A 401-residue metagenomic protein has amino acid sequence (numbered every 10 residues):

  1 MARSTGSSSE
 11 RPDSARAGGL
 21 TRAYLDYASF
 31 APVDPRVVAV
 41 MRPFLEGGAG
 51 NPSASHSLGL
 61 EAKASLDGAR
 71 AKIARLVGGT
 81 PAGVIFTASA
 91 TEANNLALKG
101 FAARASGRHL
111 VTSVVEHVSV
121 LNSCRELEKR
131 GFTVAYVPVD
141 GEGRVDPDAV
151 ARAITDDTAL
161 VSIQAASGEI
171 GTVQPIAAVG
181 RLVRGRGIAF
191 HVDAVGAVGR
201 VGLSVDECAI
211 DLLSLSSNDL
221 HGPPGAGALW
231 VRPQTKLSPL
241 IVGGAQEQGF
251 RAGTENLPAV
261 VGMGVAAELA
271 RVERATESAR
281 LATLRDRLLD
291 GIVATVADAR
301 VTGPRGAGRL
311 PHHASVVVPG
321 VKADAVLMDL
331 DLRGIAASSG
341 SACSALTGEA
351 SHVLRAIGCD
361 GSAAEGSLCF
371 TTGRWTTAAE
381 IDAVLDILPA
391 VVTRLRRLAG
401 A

Functional and structural regions predicted by a protein language model:
M1-A401: Pyridoxal 5′-phosphate
